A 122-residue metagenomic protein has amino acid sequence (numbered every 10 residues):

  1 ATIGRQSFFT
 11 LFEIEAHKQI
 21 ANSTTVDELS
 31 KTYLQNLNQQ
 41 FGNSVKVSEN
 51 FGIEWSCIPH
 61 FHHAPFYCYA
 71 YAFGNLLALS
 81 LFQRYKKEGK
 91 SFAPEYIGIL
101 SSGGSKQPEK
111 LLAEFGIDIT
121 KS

Functional and structural regions predicted by a protein language model:
T2-Q6, T10-S122: C-terminal, non-catalytic "cap/extension" segments appended to globular domains
